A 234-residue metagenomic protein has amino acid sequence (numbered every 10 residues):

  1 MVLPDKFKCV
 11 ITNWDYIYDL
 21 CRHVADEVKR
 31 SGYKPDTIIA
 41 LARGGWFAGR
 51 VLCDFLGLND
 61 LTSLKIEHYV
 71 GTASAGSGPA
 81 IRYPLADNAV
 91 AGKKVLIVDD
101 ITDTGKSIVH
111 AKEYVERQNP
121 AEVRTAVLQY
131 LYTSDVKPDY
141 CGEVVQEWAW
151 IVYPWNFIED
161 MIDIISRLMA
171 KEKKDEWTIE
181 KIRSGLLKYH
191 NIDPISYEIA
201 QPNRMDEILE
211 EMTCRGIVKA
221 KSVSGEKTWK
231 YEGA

Functional and structural regions predicted by a protein language model:
M1-A234: PRPP-associated nucleotide enzymes
